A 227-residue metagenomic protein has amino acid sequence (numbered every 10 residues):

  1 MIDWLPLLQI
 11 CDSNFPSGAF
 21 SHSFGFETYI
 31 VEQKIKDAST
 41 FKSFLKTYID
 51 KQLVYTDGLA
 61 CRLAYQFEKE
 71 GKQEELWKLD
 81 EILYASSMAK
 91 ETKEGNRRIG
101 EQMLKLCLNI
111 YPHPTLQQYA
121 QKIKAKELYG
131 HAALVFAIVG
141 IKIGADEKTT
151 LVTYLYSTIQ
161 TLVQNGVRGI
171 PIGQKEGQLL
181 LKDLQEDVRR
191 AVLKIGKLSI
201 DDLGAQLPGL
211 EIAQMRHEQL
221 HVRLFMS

Functional and structural regions predicted by a protein language model:
M1-L5: Charged, compositionally biased N-terminal leader segments and the immediate start of the first structured element
L7-G71: Glycine/small-residue-rich interface belts in oligomeric ring/scaffold proteins and their assembly partners
L7-P16, L45-K51, A85-T92, A120-K126 (+1 more regions): A short glycine/serine-rich beta->alpha loop
E32-S39, I110, P114-Q118, K142-T150 (+1 more regions): Inter-helical turn/loop segments and adjacent helix faces that build the functional surface of alpha-helical bundle
G58-L59, L63, K72-G140: Internal, conserved structured core segments that host functional sites
K126-I170: A contiguous pocket-lining binding segment that forms or flanks enzyme active sites
S157-S227: C-terminal auxiliary extensions adjacent to catalytic cores
